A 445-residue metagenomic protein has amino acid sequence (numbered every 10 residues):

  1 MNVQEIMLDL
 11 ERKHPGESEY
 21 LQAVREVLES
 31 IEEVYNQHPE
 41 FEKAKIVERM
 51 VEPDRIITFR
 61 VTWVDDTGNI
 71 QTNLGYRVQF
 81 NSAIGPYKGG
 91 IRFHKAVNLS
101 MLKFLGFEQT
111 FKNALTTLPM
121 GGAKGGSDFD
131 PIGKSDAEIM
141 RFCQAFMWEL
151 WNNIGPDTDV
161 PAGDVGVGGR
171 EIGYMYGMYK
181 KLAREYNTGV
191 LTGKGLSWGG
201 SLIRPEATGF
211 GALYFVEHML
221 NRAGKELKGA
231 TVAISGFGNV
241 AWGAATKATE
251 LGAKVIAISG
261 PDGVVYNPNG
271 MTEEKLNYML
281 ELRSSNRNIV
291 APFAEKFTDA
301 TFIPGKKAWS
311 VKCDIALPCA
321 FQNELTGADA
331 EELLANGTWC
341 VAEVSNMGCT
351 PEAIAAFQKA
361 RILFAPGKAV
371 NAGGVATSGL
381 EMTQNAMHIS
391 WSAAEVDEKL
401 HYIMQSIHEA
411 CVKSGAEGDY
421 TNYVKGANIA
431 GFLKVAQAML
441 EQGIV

Functional and structural regions predicted by a protein language model:
M1, P15-Q22, E26, F41 (+23 more regions): Conserved active-site and cofactor/substrate-binding residues in soluble primary-metabolism enzymes
M1-L202, K434-Q442: N-terminal ligand-binding/catalytic initiation module
N2-A23, M219, L334-V445: Adenosine-phosphate binding glycine-rich loop
K13, V27-V34, L105-K112, A145-N153 (+11 more regions): Change "in soluble alpha/beta enzymes" to "in soluble alpha/beta proteins
Y76-R77, G126, T158-D159, T188 (+6 more regions): Structural motif
T192-G195, G200-K312: Glycine-rich phosphate/diphosphate-binding loop of Rossmann-like nucleotide-binding domains
G263-F364, A369: Rossmann-like adenosine-cofactor binding region
